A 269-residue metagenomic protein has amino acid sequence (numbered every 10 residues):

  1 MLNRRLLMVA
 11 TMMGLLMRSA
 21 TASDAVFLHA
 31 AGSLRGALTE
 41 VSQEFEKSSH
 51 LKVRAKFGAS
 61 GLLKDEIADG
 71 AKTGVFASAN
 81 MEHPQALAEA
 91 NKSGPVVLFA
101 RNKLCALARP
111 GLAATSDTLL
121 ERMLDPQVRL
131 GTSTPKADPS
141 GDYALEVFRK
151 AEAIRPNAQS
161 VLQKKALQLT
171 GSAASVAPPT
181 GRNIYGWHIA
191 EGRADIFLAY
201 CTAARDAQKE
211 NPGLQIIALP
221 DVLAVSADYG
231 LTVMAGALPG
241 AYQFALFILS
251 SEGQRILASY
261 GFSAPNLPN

Functional and structural regions predicted by a protein language model:
M1-L2, L15: Intrinsically disordered, low-complexity regions enriched in serine, threonine, proline and polar/charged residues
N3-M8: N-terminal export leaders
A10-A20: Hydrophobic h-region of N-terminal signal peptides that target proteins for export in Gram-negative bacteria
A22-A71, S78-M81, Q85-K92, A100-N102 (+1 more regions): Exported/periplasmic ABC-transporter solute-binding proteins
P95: Active-site metal-coordination segments of metallo-dependent hydrolases
